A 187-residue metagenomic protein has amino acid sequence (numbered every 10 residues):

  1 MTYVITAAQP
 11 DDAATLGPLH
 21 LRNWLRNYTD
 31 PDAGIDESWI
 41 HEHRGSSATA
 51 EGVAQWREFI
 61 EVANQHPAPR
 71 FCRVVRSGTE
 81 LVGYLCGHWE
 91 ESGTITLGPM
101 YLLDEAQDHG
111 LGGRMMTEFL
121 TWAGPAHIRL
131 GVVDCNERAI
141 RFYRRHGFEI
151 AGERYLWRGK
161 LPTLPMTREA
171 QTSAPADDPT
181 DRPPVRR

Functional and structural regions predicted by a protein language model:
Y3, A7-D11, P18-E105, M116-W122 (+3 more regions): Acetyl-CoA-dependent GNAT
R70, L161-M166: Short hydrophobic/aromatic beta-strand or adjacent loop that forms the aromatic wall/cage of a ligand/substrate-binding
E80, P99, L103-T117, V133-R141 (+1 more regions): Conserved glycine-rich acetyl-CoA-binding loop
L120, R144-E153: Conserved acetyl-CoA-binding loop of GNAT-fold acetyltransferases
L130-I140, L156-L161: Conserved beta-strand-loop-alpha-helix junction that forms the acyl-donor binding cleft
